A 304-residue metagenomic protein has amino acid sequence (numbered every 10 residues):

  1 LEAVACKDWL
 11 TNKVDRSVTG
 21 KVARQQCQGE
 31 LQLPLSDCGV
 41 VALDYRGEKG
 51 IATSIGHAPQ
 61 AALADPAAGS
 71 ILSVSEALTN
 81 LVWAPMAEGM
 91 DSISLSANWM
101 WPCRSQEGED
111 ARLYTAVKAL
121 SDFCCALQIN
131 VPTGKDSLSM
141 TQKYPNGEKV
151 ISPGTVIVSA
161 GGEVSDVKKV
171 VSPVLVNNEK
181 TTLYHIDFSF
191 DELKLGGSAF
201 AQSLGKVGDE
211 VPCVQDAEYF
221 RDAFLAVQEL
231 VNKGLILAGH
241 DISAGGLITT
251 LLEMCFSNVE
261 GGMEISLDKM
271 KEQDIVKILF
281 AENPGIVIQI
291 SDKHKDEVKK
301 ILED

Functional and structural regions predicted by a protein language model:
L1-D304: Glycine/proline-enriched, intrinsically flexible loops and inter-domain linkers
